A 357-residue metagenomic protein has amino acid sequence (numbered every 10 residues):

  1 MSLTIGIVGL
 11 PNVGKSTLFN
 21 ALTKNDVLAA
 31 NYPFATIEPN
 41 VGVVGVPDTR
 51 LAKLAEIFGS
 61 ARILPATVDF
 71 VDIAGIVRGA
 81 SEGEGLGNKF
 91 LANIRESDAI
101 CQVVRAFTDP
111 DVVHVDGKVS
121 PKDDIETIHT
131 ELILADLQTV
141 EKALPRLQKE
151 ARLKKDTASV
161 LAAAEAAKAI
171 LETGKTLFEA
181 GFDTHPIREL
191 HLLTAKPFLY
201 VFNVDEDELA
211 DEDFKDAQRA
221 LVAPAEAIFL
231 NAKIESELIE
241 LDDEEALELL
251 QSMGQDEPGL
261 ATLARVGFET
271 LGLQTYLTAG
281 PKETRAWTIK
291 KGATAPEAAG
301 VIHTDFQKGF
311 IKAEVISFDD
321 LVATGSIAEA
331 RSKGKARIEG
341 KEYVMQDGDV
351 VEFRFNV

Functional and structural regions predicted by a protein language model:
M1-E84, N88-D111: Conserved G1/Walker A P-loop phosphate-binding module
S2-V8, V13, F19, R146-Q346 (+1 more regions): C-terminal-of-GTPase-core extension/linker across diverse P-loop GTPases
L22-Y32, P39-V41, V46-T49, K53 (+15 more regions): Residue-level signal for pocket-adjacent positions within structured domains
K24, E56, A92, E96 (+4 more regions): Short, intrinsically disordered, mixed-charge
F34, D48-L51, L64-F70, E84-D98 (+8 more regions): Amphipathic alpha-helical transducer elements in NTP-driven molecular machines
T36, L86-G87, G117-S120, D216-R219: Glycine-rich, phosphate-binding/catalytic loops in enzymes
G42-P47, A74-E84, R95-T157, I170-F182 (+1 more regions): Conserved Switch II/interswitch segment of TRAFAC-class P-loop GTPases
